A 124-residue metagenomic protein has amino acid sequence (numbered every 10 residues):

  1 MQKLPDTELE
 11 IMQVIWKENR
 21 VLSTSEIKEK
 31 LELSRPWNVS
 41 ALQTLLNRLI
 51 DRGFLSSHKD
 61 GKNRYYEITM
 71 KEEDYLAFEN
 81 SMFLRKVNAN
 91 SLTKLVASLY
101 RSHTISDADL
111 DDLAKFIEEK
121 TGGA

Functional and structural regions predicted by a protein language model:
M1-V14, E18, D74, G123-A124: Short alpha-helical segments that sit at the start of domains
L4-P5, D60-E79: Short, cationic-aromatic polyanion-contact patches
V21-K30: Short acidic, hydrophobic short linear motifs in intrinsically disordered regions
E29-W37: Short helix-coil junctions and helix-kink-helix linkers
Q43-N47: Short, hydrophobic-biased segments on the C-terminal half of alpha helices that form "recognition helices"
G53: Glycine-centered, phosphate/nucleic-acid-interacting loop/turn motifs that mediate DNA/RNA or nucleotide
S57: Short beta-strand "wing" residues that participate in macromolecule-binding interfaces
F78-T121: Amphipathic alpha-helical dimerization/coiled-coil segments that flank or bridge DNA-binding/regulatory modules
